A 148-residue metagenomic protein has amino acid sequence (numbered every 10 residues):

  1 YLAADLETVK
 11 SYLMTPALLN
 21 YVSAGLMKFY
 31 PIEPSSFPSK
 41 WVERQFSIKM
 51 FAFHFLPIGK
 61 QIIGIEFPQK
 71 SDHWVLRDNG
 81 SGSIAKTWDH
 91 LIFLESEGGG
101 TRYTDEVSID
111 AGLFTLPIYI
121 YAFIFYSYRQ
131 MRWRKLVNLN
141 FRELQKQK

Functional and structural regions predicted by a protein language model:
Y1, K60-I62, D89-L91: Well-ordered beta-strand positions in beta-sheet-rich domains
Y1-D5, K49-F51, P68, E95-E97 (+1 more regions): Solvent-exposed residues in well-ordered beta-strands and their adjoining turns, especially edge/terminal strands
Y1-K40: Hydrophobic ligand-binding cavity/cleft-lining segments
T8, L56, A111-L113: Residue-level signal for secondary-structure boundary sites
T8-L13, L19, L76, L94 (+2 more regions): Hydrophobic pocket/interface hotspot
N20-Y21, Y30-N79: Glycine-rich portal/gate segments that line the openings of hydrophobic small-molecule binding cavities
R77-I124: Beta-strand/loop substructures that line and gate deep hydrophobic ligand-binding cavities in soluble
S108-K148: A conserved amphipathic terminal alpha-helix motif
